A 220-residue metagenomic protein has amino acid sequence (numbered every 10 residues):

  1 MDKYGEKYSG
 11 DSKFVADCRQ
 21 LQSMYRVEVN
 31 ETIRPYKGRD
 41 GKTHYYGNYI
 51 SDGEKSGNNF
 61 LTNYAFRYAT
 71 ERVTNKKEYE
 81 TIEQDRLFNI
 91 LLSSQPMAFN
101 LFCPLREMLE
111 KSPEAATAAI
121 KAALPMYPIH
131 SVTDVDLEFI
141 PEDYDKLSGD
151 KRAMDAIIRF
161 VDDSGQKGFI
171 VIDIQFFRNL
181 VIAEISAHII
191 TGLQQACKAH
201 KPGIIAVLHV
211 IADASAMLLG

Functional and structural regions predicted by a protein language model:
M1-Y144: Nuclease-adjacent, charged terminal/linker segments that flank catalytic cores
G5, G10, G38-G41, G47 (+8 more regions): Residue-identity detector for glycine
L92, P96, N100, S148-R152 (+1 more regions): Short, well-structured alpha-helical interface segments that form or flank functional binding sites
A118-I120, I170-L180, H188-G192: Amphipathic alpha-helical scaffolding segments
I129-G165: Active-site metal-binding core of divalent-cation-utilizing nuclease and nuclease-like domains
D155-F160, G165-L180, G220: Conserved catalytic cores of phosphodiester-cleaving nucleases, focusing on short active-site segments
L180-G220: Acidic, metal/cofactor-coordinating or nucleic-acid-engaging core segments within structured domains
